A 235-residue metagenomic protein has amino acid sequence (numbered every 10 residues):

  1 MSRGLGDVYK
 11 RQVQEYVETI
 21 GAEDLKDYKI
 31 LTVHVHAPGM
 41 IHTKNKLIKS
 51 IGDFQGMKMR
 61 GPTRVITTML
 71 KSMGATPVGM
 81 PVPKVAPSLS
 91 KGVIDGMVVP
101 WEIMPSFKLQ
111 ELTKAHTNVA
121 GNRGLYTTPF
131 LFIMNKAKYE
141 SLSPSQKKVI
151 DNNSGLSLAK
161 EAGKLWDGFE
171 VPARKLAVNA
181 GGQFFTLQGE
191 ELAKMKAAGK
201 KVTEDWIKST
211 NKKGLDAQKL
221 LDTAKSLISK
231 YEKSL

Functional and structural regions predicted by a protein language model:
R3-D7, Q12, T19, E23-L235: N-terminal secretory/targeting leader peptides
